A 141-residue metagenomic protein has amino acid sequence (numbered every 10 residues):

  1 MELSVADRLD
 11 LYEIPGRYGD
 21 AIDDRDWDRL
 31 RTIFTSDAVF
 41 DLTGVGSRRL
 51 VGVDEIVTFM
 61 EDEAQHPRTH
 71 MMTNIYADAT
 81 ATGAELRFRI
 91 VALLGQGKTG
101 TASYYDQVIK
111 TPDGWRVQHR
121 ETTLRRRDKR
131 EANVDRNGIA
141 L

Functional and structural regions predicted by a protein language model:
M1-S36: Short, low-complexity N-terminal intrinsically disordered segments enriched in polar/charged residues
Y18, R29, F88-V91, T101-Y104: A structural preference for long, well-packed, hydrophobic secondary-structure segments
W27-I90: A solvent-exposed, acidic/Ser-Thr-rich amphipathic alpha-helical stretch
Q65, A92-T99: Short, cysteine-centered beta-strand-loop-beta hairpins and adjacent loop/turn segments enriched in charged/polar
H70-M72, T99-Y105: Short, surface-exposed coil-to-beta transition loops
E85, S103-V134: Short beta-strand edge/turn micro-motifs at domain boundaries
I90-A92, E121-T122: A short beta-strand motif that forms part of the nucleic acid-binding face of small beta-barrel RNA-binding folds
N133-L141: Extended, polar beta-sheet/loop recognition surfaces of beta-rich domains that mediate binding to diverse ligands
